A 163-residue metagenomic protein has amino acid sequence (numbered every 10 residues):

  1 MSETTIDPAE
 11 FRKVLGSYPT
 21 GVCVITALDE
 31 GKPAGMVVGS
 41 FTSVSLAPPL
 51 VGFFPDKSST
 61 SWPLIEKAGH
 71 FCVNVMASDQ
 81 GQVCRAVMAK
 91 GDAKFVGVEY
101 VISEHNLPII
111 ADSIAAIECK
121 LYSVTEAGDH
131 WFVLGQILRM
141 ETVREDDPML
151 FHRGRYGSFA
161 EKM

Functional and structural regions predicted by a protein language model:
M1-M163: Basic, polyanion-binding surface patches
